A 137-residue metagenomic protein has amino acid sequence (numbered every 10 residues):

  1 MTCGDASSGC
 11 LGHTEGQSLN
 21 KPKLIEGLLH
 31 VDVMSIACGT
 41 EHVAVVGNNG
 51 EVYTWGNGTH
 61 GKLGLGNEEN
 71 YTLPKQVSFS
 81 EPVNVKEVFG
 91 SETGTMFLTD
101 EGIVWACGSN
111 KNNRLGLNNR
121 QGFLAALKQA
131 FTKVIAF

Functional and structural regions predicted by a protein language model:
M1-T2, H42-V45, T54, G94-F97 (+1 more regions): Conserved core positions of repeat-based scaffolds
C3, L11, W55, W105-C107 (+1 more regions): WD40-repeat beta-propellers
G16-K21, E69-L73, Q121-F131: A detector of repeated loop/turn-to-beta-strand junctions in beta-rich toroidal repeat architectures
E26-L28, S78-S80: Surface loop/turn motifs at the tips and blade-to-blade linkers of beta-strand repeat domains
V31, C38-G39, T72, V83 (+1 more regions): Loop/turn position at the start of each blade in beta-propeller repeats
S35, V43, Q76, E87 (+1 more regions): Conserved beta-strand position repeated once per blade in WD40 beta-propeller domains
